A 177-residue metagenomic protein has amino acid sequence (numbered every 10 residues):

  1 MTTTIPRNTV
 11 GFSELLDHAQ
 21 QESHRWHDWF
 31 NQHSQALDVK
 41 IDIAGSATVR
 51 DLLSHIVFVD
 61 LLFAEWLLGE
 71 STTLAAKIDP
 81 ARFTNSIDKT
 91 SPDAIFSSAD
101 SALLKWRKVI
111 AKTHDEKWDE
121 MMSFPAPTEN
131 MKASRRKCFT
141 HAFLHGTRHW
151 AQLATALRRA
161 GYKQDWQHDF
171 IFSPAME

Functional and structural regions predicted by a protein language model:
T2, L16-D17, H27, A36-R82 (+1 more regions): Short, contiguous alpha-helical
T2-Q20, H24: Extreme N-terminal tail/first-helix region
T9-L16, P92-F96, F139-F143: Active-site rim elements
D17-Q21, R25, S97-S101, K105 (+1 more regions): A non-catalytic, amphipathic alpha-helix used as a structural packing/dimerization or gating element in enzyme scaffolds
W29-Q35, T113-H114: Short secondary-structure junctions
T72-T113: Helix-adjacent hinge/juxtasegments
A111-E116, R159, K163: A short, structured loop/turn motif at beta-sheet edges
K112-T128: Acidic catalytic patch
